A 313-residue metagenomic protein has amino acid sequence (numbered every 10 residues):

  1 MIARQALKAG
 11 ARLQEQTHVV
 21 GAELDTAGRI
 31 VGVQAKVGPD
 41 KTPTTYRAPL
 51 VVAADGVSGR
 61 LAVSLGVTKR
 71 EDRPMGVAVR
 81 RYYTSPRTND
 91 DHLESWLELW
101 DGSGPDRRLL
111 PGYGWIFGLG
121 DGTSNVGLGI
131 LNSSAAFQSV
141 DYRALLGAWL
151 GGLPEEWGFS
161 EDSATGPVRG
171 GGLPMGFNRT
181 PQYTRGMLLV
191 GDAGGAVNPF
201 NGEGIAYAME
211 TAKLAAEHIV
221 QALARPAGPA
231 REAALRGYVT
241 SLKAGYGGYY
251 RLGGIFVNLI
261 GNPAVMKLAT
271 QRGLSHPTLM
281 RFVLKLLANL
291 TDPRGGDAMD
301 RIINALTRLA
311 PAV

Functional and structural regions predicted by a protein language model:
M1: Active-site-adjacent segment of FAD-dependent monooxygenases/related oxidoreductases
R4-E161: Predominantly flavin-linked oxidoreductase catalytic cores and closely associated redox partners
A11-R12, G66, R70, T84 (+9 more regions): Generic secondary-structure signature for well-ordered alpha-helical cores
Q14, G56, A78, H92 (+5 more regions): Residue-level signal for pocket-adjacent positions within structured domains
V33, Y142-L146, A215, A234 (+1 more regions): General structural feature for long, well-ordered alpha-helical segments within catalytic domains of soluble enzymes
V63, V126-S134, I205, A269-L286: Short secondary-structure transition/capping segments
S134-H218, A224: FAD/FMN-dependent oxidoreductases across multiple families
V220-V313: C-terminal helical "tail/cap" subdomain of flavin- and related membrane-associated enzymes
